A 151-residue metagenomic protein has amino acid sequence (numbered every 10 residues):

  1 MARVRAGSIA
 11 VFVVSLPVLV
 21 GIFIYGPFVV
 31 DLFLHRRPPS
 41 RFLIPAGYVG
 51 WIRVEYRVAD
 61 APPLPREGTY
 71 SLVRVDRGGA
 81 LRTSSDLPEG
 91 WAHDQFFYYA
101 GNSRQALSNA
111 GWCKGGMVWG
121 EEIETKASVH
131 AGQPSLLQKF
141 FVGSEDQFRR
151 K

Functional and structural regions predicted by a protein language model:
M1-I22: N-terminal Sec-pathway targeting helices
F23-K151: Protease-labile, long low-complexity intrinsically disordered regions enriched in Pro/Ser/Thr
